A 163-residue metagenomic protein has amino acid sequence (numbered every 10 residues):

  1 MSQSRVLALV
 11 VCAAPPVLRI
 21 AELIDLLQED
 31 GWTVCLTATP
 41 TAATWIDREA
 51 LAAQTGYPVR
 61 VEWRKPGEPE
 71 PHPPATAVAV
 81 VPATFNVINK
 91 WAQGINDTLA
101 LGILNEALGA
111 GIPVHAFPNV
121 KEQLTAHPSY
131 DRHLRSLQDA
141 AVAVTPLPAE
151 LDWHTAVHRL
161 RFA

Functional and structural regions predicted by a protein language model:
M1-A163: A cross-family phosphate/adenosyl-ligand binding-site feature
